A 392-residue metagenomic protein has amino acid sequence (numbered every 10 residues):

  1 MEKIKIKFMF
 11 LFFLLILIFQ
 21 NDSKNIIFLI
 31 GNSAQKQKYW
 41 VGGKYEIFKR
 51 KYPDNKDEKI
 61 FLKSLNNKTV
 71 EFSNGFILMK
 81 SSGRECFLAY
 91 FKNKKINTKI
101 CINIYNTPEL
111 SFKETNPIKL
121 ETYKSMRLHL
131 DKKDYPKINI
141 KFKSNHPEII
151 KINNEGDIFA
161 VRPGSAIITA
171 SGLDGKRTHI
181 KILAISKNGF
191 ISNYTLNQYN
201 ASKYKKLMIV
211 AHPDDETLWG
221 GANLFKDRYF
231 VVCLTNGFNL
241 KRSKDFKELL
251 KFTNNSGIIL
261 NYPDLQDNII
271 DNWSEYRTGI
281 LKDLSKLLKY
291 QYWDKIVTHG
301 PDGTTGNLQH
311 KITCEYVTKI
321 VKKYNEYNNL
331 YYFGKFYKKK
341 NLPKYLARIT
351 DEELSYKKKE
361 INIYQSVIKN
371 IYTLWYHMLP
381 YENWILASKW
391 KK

Functional and structural regions predicted by a protein language model:
E2-K24: Classical Sec-dependent N-terminal signal peptides that target proteins to the secretory pathway
N21-G189: Extracytoplasmic soluble-region selector
L62, L207-I209, V297: Structural motif
S186-Q291, T318-Y327: Active-site rim/loop-helix segments in enzyme catalytic domains that contact anionic ligands
D215-W219, F238-L240, P301-G306, Y337-N341: Active-site environment of divalent metal-dependent phosphoester hydrolases
Q266-I269, T304-L308, C314, K339-N341: Short catalytic/ligand-binding loop motif for oxyanion handling, primarily in non-cytosolic enzymes, centered on
L287-Y324, N329: Active-site adenylate/phosphate-handling loop in enzymes that bind or generate adenylated species
E326-K392: The feature marks non-catalytic terminal segments
